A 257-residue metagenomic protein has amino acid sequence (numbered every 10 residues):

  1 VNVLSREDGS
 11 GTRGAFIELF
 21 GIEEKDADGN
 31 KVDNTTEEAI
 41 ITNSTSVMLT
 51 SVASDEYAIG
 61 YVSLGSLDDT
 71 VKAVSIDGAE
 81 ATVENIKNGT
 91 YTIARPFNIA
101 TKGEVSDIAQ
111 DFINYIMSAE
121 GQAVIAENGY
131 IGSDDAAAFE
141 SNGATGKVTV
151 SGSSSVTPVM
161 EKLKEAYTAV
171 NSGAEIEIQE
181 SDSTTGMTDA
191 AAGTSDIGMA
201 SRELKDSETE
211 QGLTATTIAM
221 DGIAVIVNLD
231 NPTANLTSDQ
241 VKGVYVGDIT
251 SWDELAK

Functional and structural regions predicted by a protein language model:
V1-K257: Exported/periplasmic ABC-transporter solute-binding proteins
